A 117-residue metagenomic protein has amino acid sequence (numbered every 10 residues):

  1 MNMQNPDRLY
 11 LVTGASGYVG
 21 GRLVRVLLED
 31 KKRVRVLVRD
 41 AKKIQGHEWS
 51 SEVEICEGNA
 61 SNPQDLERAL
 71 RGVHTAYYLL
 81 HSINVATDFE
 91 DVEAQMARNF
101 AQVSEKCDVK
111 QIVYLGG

Functional and structural regions predicted by a protein language model:
N2-K32: N-terminal Rossmann NAD(P)H-binding glycine-rich loop of SDR-like oxidoreductase domains
Q4, V26, S50-V53, G116: Localized chelating/binding microdomains that coordinate divalent metal ions or stabilize phosphate-bearing
L9, H74-T75, Q111: Structural motif
T13, L37, C56: Active-site-adjacent beta-strand anchor residues
K32-R39: Conserved glycine-rich Rossmann-like NAD(P)H-binding loop of the short-chain dehydrogenase/reductase
K42-C107: NAD(P)H-binding glycine-rich loop region in Rossmannoid oxidoreductase-like domains and their noncatalytic homologs
L80, V113-G117: Active-site beta-alpha turn of Rossmann-fold NAD(P)-dependent dehydrogenases/reductases
